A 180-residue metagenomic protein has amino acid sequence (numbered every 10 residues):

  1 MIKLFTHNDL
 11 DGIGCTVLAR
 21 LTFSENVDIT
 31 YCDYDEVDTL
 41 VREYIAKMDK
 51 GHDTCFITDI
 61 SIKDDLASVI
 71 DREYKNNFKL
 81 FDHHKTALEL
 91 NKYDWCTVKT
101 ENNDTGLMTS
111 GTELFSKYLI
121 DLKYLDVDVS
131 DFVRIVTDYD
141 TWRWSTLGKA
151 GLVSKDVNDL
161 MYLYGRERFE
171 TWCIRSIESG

Functional and structural regions predicted by a protein language model:
M1-K155: Replace "Mg2+/Mn2+-dependent" with "divalent metal-dependent
T141-G180: Glycine-rich, Lys/Arg-enriched anion-binding loops that position phosphate/diphosphate groups for phosphoryl
